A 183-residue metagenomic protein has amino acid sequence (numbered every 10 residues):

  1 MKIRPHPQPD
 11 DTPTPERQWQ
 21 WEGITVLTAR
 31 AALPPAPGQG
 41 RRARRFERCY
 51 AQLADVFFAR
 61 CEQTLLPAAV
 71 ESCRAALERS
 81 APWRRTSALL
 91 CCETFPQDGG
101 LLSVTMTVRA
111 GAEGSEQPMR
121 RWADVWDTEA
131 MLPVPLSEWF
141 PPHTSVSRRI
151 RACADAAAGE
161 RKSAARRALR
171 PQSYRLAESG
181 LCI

Functional and structural regions predicted by a protein language model:
M1-I183: Compositionally biased intrinsically disordered regions enriched in Thr/Gly
